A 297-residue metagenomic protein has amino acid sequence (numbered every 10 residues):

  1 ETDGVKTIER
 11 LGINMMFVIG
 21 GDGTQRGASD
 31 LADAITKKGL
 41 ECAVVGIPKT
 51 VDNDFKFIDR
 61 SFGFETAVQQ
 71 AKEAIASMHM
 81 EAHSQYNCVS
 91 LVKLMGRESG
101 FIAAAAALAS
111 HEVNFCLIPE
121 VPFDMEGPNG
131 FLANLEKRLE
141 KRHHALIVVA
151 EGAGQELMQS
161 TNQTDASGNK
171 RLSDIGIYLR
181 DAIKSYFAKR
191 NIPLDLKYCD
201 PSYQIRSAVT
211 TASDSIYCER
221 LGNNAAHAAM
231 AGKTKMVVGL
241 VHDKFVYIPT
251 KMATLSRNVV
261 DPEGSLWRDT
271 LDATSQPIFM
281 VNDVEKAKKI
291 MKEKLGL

Functional and structural regions predicted by a protein language model:
E1-G12: A structured beta-alpha segment of the ubiquitous adenosine-cofactor-binding alpha/beta core
K6-T7, V18-G20, R26-E41, V45 (+1 more regions): Accessory alpha-helical/coil subdomains and C-terminal extensions that flank or cap enzyme catalytic cores
L11-G12, D54-F57, C88, S202-S207: Glycine/charged-rich beta-loop-alpha catalytic/anionic-binding loops adjacent to active sites
M15: Mobile, glycine-rich extracellular loop/lid and propeptide segments that shape or gate substrate/ligand access
D22-T24, K49-N53, G96, P122-F123 (+2 more regions): Acidic, glycine-rich active-site loops and adjacent beta-strand->loop/helix elements that engage anionic groups
P48, A107, A225: Residue-level signature of catalytic and energy-coupling elements of molecular machines, predominantly ATP/GTP-dependent
F55-V68, V209-A212: Short beta-strand elements at the ligand-binding edges of bilobed clamshell
Q163-L297: C-terminal non-catalytic interaction/assembly regions of soluble proteins
